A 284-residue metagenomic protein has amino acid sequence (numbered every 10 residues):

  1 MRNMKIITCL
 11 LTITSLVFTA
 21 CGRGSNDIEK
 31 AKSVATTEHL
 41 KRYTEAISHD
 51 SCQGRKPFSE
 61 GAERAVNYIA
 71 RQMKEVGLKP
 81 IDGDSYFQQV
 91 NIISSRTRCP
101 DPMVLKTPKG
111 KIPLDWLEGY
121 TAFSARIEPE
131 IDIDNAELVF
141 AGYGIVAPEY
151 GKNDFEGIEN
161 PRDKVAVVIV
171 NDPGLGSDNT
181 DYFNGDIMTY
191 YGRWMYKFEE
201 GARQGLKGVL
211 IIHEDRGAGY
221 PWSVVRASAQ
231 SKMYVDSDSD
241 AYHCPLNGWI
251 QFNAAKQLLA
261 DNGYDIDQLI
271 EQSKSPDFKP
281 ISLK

Functional and structural regions predicted by a protein language model:
M1-C9: Bacterial N-terminal signal peptides that target proteins for export
V17-A20: C-terminal motif of bacterial Sec signal peptides marking the signal peptidase cleavage site
G22-D27: Bacterial lipoprotein signal-peptidase II cleavage site
I28, K106-K109, Y120-I158, S239-K284: Soluble metallo-hydrolase cores and metallopeptidase-like ectodomains found primarily in the secretory/periplasmic
E29, V34-E60, V76, D82 (+3 more regions): N-terminal capping segment at the start of a domain
V34-K41, K56-N67, I81, I133 (+4 more regions): Soluble non-cytosolic domains of exported or imported proteins
Q53-G176: Noncatalytic luminal/extracellular "stalk/propeptide" segments of secretory-pathway proteins
V139-S223: A conserved hydrophobic secondary-structure block that centers on an alpha-helix together with its immediately flanking
